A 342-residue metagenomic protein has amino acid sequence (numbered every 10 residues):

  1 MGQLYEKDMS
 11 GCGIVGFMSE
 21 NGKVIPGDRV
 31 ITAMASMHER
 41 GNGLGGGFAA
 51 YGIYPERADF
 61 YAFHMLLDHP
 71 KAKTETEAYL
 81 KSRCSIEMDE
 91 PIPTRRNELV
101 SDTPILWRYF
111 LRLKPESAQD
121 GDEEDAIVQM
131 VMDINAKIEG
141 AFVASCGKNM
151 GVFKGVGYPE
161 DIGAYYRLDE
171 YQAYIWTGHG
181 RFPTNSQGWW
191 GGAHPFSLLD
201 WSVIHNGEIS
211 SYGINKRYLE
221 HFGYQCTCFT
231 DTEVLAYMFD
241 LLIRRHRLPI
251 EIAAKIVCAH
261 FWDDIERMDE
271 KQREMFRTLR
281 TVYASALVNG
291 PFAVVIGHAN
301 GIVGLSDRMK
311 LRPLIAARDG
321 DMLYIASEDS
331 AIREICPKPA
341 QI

Functional and structural regions predicted by a protein language model:
M1-I342: Conserved short alpha-helical segments that host acidic/polar catalytic motifs at enzyme active sites
